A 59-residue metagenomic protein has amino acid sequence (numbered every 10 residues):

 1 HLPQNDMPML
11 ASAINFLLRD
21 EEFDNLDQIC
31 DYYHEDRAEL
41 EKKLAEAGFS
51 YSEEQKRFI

Functional and structural regions predicted by a protein language model:
H1-F23: N-terminal acidic leader/helix
A11, Y33-E35: Functionally constrained cores in energy, signaling, and assembly domains
L26: Helix-turn-helix DNA-binding elements, focusing on the entry/boundary residues of the two helices that contact DNA
I29-C30: Short alpha-helical "recognition helix" segments of helix-turn-helix
E35-S50: Short acidic, Pro/Gly- and aromatic-enriched capping/linker segments at domain boundaries
E53: Short, acidic, Ser/Thr-enriched surface-loop or helix-capping motifs
